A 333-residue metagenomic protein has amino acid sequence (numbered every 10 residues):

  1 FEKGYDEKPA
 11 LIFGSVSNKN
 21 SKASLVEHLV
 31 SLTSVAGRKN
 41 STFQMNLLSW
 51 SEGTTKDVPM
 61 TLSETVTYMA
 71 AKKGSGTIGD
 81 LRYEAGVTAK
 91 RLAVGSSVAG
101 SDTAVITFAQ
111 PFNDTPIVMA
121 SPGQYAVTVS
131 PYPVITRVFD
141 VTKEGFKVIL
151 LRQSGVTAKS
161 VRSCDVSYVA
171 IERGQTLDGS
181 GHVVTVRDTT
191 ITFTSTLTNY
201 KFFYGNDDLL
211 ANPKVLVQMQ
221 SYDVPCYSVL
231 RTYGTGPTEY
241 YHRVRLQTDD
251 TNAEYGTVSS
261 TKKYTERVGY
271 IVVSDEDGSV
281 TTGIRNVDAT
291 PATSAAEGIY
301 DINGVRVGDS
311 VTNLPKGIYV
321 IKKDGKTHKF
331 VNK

Functional and structural regions predicted by a protein language model:
F1-V280: Extracellular receptor-binding modules and their adjoining Ser/Thr/Gly/Asp/Asn-rich linkers
T281-K333: C-terminal outer-membrane/trafficking sorting elements
